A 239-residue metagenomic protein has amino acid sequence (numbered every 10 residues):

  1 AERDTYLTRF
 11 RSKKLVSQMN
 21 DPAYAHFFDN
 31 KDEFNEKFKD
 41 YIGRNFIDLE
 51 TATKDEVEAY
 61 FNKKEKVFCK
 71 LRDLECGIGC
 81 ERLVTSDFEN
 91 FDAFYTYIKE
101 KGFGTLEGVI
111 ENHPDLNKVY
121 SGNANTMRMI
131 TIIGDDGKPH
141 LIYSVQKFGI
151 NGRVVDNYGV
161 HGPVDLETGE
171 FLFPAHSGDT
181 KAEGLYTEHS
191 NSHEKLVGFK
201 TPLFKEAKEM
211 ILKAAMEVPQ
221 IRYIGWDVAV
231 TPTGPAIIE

Functional and structural regions predicted by a protein language model:
A1-A59, E75: Conserved N-proximal alpha/beta basic substrate-recognition cap immediately N-terminal to, or forming the N-lobe
F28, D32, L49-V57, G77-R82 (+3 more regions): Domain-scale recognition of functional cores that engage charged ligands
N35-D40, F61-E81, G102-K118: ATP-grasp fold ATP-binding core
E56-N62, T96-Y97: Short amphipathic alpha-helix with an adjacent loop that forms part of the alpha/beta core around
E65, S86-D179: Phosphate-binding site of ATP-dependent enzymes
D73-E75, Y120-A124, P219-R222: A short catalytic or substrate-binding loop motif that flags glycine-/basic-rich loops and adjacent residues that bind
F173-T180, E188-Y223: Core nucleotidyl-transferase/polymerase catalytic module
M216-E239: Conserved metal-phosphate-binding beta-hairpin within the catalytic cores of diverse ATP-dependent phosphoryl-transfer
